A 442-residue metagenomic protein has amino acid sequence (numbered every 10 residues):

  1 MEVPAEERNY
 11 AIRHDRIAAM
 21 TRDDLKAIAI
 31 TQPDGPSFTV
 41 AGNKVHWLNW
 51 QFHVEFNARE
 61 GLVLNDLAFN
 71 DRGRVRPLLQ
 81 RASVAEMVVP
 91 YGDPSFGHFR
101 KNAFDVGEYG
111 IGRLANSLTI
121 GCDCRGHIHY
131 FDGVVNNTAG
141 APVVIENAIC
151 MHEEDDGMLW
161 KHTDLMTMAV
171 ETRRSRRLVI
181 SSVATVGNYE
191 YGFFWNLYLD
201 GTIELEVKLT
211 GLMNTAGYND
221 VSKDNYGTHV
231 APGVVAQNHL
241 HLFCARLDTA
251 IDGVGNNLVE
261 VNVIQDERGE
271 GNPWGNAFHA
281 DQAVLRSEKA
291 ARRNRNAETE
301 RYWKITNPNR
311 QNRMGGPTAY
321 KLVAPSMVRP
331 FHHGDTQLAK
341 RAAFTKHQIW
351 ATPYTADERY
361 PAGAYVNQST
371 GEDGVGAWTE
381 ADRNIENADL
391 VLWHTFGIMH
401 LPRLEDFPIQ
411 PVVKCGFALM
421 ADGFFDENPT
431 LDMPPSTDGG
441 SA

Functional and structural regions predicted by a protein language model:
M1-L62, D66-T202, K208, L212-V221 (+1 more regions): Extended effector regions of multi-domain proteins
